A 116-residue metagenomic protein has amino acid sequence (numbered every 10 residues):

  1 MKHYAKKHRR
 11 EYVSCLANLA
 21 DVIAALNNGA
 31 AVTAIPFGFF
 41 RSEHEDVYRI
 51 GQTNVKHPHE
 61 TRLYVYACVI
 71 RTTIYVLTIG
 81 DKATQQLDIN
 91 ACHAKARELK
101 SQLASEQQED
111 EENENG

Functional and structural regions predicted by a protein language model:
M1-E60, V69-T73, D81-G116: Basic, Lys/Arg-enriched alpha-helical interface segments
L77: Conserved catalytic cores of phosphodiester-cleaving nucleases, focusing on short active-site segments
